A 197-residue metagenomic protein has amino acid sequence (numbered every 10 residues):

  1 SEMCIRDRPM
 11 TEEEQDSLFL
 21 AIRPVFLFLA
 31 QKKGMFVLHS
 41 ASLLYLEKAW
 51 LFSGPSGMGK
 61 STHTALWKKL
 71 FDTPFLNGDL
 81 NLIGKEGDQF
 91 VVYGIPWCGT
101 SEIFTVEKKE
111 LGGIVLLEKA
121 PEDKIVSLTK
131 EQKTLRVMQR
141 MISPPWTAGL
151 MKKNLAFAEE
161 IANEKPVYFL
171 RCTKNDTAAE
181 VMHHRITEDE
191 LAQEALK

Functional and structural regions predicted by a protein language model:
E2-I5: Short, small-residue-biased leader/transition segments that mark boundaries at the very start of proteins
P9-T11: Phosphate-centric recognition/catalysis
S17-F36: N-terminal pre-Walker A segment at the start of P-loop NTPase domains
A41, Y45-P55, K69-K197: Glycine-rich, often acidic-flanked micro-motifs that create phosphate/phosphodiester-binding or positioning elements
M58-G59: Conserved glycine(s) of the Walker
H63-T64: Post-Walker A alpha-helix
